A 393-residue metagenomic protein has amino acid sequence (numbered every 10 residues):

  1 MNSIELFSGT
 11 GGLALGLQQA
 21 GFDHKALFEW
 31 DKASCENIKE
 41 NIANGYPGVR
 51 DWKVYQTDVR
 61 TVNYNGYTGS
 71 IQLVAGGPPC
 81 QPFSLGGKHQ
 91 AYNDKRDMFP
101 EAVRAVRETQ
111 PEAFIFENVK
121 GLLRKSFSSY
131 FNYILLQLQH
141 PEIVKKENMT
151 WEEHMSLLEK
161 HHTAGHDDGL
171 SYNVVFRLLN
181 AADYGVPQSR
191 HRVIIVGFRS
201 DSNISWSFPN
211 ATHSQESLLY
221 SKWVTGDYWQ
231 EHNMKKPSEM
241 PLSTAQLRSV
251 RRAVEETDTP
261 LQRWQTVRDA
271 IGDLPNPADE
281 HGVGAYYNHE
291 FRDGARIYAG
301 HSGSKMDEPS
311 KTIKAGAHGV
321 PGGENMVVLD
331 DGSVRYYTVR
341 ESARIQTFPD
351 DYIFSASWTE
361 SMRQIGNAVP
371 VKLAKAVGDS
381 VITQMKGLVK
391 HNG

Functional and structural regions predicted by a protein language model:
S3-L13, L17, V59, T68-G86 (+5 more regions): Conserved proline-anchored active-site loop of SAM-dependent methyltransferases that bridges a beta-strand
H24-K25: Short beta-strand element of Class I
F28-K32, E117-N118: Conserved acidic E/D residue at the C-terminus of a beta-strand in Rossmann-like folds
D31, K53-T61, L178-A182: Conserved acidic residues
K32-N37, M98: Conserved short alpha-helix immediately C-terminal to the canonical SAM/SAH-binding motif I of Rossmann-like
E36-G66: S-adenosyl-L-methionine
Y64-I71, F83-G303: Class I S-adenosyl-L-methionine
T257-G393: C-terminal target-recognition/interaction regions appended to catalytic cores
